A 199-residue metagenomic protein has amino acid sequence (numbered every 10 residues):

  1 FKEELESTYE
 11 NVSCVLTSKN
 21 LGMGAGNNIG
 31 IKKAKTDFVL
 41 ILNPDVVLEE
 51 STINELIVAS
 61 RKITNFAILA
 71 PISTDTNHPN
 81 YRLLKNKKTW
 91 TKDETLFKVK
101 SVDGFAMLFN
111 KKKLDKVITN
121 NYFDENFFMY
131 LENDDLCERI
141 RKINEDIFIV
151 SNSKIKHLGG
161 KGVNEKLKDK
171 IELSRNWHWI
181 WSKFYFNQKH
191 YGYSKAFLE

Functional and structural regions predicted by a protein language model:
F1-L16: Acidic donor-binding segment of Leloir-type glycosyltransferases
L16-A34: Glycine-rich, basic loop-to-helix element that forms the pyrophosphate-binding segment of sugar-nucleotide handling
V39: Short aromatic/hydrophobic "clamp" motif used to bind/position activated sugar donors
N43-V47: The conserved acidic donor/metal-binding loop of glycosyltransferases
E50-Y81: Conserved donor NDP-sugar-binding/catalytic core segment of glycosyltransferases
R82-L108, K112: Short, flexible, basic/aromatic active-site loop/helix in glycosyltransferases
A106-K154: A short, conserved alpha-helix in the catalytic core of glycosyltransferases
E138, K142-E199: Active-site-adjacent helix/loop segment of glycosyltransferases that harbors family-specific signature motifs
